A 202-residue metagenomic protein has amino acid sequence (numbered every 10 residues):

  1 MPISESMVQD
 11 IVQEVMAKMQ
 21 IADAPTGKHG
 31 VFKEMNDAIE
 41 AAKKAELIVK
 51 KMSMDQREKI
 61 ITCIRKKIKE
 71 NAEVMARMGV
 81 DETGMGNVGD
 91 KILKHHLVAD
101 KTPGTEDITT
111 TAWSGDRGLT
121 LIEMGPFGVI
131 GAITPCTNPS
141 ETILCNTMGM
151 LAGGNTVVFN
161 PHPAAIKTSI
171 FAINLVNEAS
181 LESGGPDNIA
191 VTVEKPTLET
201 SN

Functional and structural regions predicted by a protein language model:
I3-L121, G149: N-terminal Rossmann-like NAD(P)+-binding subdomain of aldehyde/semialdehyde dehydrogenases
T110-N202: Rossmann-like NAD(P) dinucleotide-binding subdomain of oxidoreductase/dehydrogenase enzymes
